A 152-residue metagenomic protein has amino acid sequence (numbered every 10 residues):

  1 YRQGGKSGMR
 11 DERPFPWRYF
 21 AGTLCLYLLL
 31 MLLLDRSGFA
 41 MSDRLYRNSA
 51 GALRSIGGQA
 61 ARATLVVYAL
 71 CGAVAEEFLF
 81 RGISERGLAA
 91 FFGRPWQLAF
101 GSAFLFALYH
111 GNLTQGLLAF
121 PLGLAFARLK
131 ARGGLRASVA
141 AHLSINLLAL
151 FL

Functional and structural regions predicted by a protein language model:
Y1-K6, R128-R132: Structural signal for the C-terminal ends of transmembrane alpha-helices and the immediately following loop
G4-G72, A90: Juxtamembrane helix-loop-helix connectors linking adjacent transmembrane helices in multi-pass membrane enzymes
L28, G58-L152: Transmembrane helix-loop-helix hairpins at the membrane interface of multi-pass integral membrane proteins
